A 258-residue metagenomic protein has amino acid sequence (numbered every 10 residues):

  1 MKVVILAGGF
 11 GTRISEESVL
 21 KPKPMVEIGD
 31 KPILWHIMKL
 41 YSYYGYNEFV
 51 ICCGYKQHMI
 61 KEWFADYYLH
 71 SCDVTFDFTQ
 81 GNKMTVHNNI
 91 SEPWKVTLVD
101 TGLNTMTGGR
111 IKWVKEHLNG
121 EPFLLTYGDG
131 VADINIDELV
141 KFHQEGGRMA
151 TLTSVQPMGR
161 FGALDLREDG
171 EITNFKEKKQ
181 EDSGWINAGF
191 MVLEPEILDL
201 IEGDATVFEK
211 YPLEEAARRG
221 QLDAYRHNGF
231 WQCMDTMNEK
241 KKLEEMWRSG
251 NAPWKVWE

Functional and structural regions predicted by a protein language model:
M1-D66, L98: N-terminal glycine-rich phosphate-binding loop and ensuing alpha1 helix
M25, A163-L166, L213, A224: A structural signal for short hydrophobic beta-strand segments in well-ordered beta-sheet cores
H36, G109-W113, P212: Well-ordered alpha-helical segments embedded in enzymatic catalytic cores
K61-E168: Conserved beta-loop-beta/alpha segment of the NTase-like Rossmann-fold superfamily that binds/positions NTPs
P122-L124, V131, N135-Q144, Q156-G159 (+1 more regions): Catalytic-core segments of class I nucleotidyltransferases/pyrophosphorylases that form NMP-activated intermediates
